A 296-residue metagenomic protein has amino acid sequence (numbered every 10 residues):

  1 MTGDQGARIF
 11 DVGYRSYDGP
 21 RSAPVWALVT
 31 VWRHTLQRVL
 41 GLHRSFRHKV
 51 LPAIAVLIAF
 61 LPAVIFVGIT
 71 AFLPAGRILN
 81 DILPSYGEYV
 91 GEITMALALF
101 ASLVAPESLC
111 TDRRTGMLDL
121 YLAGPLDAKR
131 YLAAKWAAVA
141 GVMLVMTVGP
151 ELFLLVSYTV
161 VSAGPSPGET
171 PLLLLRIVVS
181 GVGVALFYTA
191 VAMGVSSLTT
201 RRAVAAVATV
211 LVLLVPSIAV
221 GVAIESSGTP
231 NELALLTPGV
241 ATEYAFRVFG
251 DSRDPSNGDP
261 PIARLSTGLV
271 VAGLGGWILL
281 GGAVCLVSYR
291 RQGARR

Functional and structural regions predicted by a protein language model:
M1-V25: Short, non-transmembrane cytosolic segments of multipass membrane proteins
A23-W26, Q37-V56: Membrane-interface helix starts
I58-I65, V142, M146, P150 (+6 more regions): Alpha-helical transmembrane segments of multipass membrane proteins
A59, A63-F66, E88-T111: Long, hydrophobic alpha-helical segments
P62, G87, A98-L103, L172-I177 (+1 more regions): Short alpha-helical transmembrane interface motifs in multi-pass membrane proteins
D81, A205-G293: Terminal transmembrane helical anchor/hairpin motif
S108-G141: Helix-loop-helix units of permease transmembrane domains in multi-pass membrane transporters, especially ABC
A133-T199, R264-T267: Secretory targeting signals
